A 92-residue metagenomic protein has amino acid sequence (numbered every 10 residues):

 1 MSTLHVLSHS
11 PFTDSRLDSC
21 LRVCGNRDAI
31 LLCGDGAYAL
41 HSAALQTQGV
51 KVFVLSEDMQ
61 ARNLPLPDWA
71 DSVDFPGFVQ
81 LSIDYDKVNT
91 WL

Functional and structural regions predicted by a protein language model:
S2, R27, G49, Y85-D86: A general structural motif
T3-R16, A29-I30: Short, glycine-rich nucleotide/cofactor-binding loops
V6-L7, S56, T90-L92: Short beta-strand segments
S15-R16, L40-S42, A61-L66: Short, charged, surface-exposed secondary-structure boundary motifs
L21-G25, Q46-Q48: Short, solvent-exposed amphipathic alpha-helical segments in soluble enzyme and RNA/protein-processing domains
A29-D35, K51-D58: Short internal beta-strands
A37-Q48: N-terminal beta-loop-helix "entrance" segment that forms/cooperates in small-molecule cofactor or anionic ligand
R62-L92: C-terminal structural segments of small proteins and small subunits
